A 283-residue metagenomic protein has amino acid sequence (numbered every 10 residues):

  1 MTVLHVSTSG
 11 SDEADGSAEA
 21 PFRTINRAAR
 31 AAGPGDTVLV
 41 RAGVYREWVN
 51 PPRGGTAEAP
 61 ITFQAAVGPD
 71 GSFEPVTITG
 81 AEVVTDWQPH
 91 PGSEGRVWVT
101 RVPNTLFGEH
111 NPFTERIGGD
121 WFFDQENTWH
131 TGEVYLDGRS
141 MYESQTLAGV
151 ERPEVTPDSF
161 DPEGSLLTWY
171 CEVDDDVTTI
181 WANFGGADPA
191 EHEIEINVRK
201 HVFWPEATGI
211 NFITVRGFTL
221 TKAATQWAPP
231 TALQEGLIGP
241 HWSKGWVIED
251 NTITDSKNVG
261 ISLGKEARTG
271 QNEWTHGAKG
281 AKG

Functional and structural regions predicted by a protein language model:
V3-W242, V247, T254, G260-K282: Extracellular polysaccharide-degrading/modifying enzymes targeting complex plant/algal/animal polysaccharides
